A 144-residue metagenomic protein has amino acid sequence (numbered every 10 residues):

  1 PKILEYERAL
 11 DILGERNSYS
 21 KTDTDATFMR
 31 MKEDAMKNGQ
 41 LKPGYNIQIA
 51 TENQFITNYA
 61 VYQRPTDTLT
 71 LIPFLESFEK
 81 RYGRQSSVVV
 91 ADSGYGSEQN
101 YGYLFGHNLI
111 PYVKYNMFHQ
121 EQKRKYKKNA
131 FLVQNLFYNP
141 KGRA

Functional and structural regions predicted by a protein language model:
P1-A144: Anion-binding and metal-coordination hotspots
